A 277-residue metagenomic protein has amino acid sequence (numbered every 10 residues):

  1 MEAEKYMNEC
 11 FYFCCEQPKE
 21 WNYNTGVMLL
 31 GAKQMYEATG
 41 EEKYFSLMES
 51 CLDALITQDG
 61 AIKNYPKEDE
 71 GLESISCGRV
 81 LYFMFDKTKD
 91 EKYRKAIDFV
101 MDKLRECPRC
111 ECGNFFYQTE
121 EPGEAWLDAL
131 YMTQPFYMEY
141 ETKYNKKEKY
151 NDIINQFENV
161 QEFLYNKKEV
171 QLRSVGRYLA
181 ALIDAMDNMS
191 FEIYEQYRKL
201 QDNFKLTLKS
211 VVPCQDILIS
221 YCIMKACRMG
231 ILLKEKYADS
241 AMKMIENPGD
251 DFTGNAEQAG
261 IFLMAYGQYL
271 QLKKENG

Functional and structural regions predicted by a protein language model:
E2-G26, Q34, A38-F45, C51-L72 (+4 more regions): CBM-like carbohydrate-recognition segments
P18, G123, Y194: Active-site oxyanion-binding pockets that recognize sulfate/phosphate
P18-N22, L29-A32, E70-Y82, W126-L130 (+1 more regions): Aromatic-lined, polymer-binding surfaces characteristic of secreted/periplasmic polysaccharide-degrading enzymes
M28-L30, C51, V100, P122-E124 (+8 more regions): Residue-level detector of solvent-exposed, low-hydrophobicity positions
Q58-V170: Extended ligand-binding groove/face enriched in aromatic
L127-S210, C214-S220, D239-K243, N247: Extended ligand-binding clefts on enzyme/binding-domain cores
